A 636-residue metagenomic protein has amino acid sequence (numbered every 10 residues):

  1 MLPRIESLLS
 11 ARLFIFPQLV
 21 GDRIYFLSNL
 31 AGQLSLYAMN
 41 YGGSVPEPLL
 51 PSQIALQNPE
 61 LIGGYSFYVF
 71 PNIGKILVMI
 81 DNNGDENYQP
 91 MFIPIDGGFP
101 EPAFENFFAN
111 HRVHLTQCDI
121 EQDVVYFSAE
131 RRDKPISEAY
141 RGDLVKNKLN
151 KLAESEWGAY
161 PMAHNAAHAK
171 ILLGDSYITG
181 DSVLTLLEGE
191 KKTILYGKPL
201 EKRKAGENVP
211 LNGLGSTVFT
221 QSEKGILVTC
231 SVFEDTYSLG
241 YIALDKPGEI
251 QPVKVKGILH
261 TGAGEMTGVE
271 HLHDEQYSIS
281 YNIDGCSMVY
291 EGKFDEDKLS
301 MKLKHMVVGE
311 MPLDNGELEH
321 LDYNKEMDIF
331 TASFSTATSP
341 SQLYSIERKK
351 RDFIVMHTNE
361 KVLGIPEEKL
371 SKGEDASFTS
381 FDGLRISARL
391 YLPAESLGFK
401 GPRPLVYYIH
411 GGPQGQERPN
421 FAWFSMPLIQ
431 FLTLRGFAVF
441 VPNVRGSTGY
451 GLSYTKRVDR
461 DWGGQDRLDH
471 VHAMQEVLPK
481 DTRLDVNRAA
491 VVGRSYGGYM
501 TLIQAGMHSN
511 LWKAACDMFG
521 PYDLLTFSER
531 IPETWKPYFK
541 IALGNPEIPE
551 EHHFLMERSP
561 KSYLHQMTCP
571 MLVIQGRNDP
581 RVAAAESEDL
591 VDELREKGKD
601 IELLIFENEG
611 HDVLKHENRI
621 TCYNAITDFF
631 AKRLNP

Functional and structural regions predicted by a protein language model:
L2-P402, P413-R435, W462, Q475-P479: Peripheral, non-catalytic segments that deliver or gate enzyme domains
V78, Y408, D517: Redox-cofactor binding/interface segments in oxidoreductases and associated redox assembly factors
R403-L405, P570: The start of beta-strands in P-loop NTPase/AAA+ ATPase cores
V406-Y408, V439: Hydrophobic beta-strand anchors of alpha/beta hydrolase catalytic cores
I409-G411, Q575: The conserved beta1-alpha1 loop
G411-Q414, R445-S447: Short connector loops/turns at beta-strand edges and beta->alpha or beta->beta junctions
F431, V441-P636: Active-site-proximal cap/loop segments of hydrolase catalytic domains
